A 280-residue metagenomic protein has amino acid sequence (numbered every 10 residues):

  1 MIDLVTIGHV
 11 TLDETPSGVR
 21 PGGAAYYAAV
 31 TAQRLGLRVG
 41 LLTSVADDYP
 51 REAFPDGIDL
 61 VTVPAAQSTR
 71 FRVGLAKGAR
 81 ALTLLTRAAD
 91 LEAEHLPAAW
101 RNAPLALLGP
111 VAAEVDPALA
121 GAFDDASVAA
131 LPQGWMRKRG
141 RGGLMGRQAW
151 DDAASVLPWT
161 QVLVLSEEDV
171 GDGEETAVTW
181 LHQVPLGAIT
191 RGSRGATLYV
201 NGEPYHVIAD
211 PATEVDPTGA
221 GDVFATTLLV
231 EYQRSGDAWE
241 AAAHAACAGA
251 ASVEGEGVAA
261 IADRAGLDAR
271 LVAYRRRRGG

Functional and structural regions predicted by a protein language model:
M1, A29, G221: Conformationally flexible catalytic loops at phosphate/diphosphate-handling active centers
I2-D3, T11-G18, R34-E114, L119-A129 (+2 more regions): Conserved N-terminal subdomain of the carbohydrate kinase-like
G8-V10, V223: Active-site metal-binding loops of divalent metal-dependent hydrolases
P16-P21, G140-L144, E256-V258: Short, solvent-exposed loop/turn segments at secondary-structure boundaries
R20-L35: Short catalytic helix/loop segments, enriched in acidic residues and glycine and frequently bearing histidine
V30, F71-G74, G195-Y199: Short beta-strand scaffold segments in enzyme catalytic cores
L105-T179, R194-G195: Conserved beta-alpha-beta core of the PfkB/ribokinase-like small-molecule kinase fold
T176-G280: Conserved phosphate-binding/catalytic region of the ribokinase-like
